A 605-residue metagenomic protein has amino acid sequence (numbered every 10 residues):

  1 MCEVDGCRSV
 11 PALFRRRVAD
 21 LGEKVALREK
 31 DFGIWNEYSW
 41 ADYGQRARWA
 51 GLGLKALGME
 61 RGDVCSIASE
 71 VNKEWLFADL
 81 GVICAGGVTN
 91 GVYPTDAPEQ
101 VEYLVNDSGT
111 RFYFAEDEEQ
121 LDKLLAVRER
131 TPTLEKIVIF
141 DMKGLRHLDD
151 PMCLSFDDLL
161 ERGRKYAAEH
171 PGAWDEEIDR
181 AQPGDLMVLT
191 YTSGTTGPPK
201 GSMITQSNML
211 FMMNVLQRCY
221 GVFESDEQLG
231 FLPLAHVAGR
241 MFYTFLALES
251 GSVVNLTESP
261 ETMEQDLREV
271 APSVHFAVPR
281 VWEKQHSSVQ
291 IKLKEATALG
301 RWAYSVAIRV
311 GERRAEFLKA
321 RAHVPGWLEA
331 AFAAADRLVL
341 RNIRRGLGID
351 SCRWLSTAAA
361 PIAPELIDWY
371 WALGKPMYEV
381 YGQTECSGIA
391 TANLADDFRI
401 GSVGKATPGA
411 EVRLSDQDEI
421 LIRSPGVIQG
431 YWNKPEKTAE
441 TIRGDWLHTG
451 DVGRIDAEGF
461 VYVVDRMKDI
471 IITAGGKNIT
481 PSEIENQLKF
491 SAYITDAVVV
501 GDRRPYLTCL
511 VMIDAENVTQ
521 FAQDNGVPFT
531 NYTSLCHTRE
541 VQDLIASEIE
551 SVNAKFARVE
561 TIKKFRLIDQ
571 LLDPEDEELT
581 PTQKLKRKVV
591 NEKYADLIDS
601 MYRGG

Functional and structural regions predicted by a protein language model:
G6, A26-L80, A97-E102, M152-L160 (+1 more regions): Conserved AMP-binding/adenylate-forming core of the ANL superfamily
G22-V25, I139, C153-L154, E161-Y191 (+2 more regions): Conserved pre-ATP/AMP-binding loop-to-beta segment of ANL
E37-A41, D157, D179-R180, M187-M213: Conserved AMP-binding A3 loop
C84-R162, L544, E550: Structural core segment of the AMP-binding/adenylate-forming
D96-A126, M212-L229, P260-V274, G346: Conserved ATP-dependent adenylate/AMP-binding module captured primarily in the ANL superfamily
L210-E227, L234-L340, S351: Conserved AMP-binding/adenylation subdomain of ANL enzymes
A406-T473, F490: Conserved ATP-binding/catalytic segment of the ANL
D496-V499, I549-G605: Conserved C-terminal "lid"/linker of ANL adenylate-forming enzymes
